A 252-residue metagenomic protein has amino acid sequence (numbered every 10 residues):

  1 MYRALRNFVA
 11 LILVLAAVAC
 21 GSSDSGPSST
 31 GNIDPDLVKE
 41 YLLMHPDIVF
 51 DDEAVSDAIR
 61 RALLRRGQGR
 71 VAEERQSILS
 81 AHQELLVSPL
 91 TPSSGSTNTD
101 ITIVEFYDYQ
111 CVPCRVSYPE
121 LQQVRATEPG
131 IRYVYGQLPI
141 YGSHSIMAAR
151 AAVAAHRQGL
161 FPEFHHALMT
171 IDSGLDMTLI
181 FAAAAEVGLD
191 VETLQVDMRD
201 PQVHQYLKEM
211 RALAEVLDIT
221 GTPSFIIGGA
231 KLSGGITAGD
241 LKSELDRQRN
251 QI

Functional and structural regions predicted by a protein language model:
M1-V9: Bacterial N-terminal signal peptides that target proteins for export
R3, T30-N32, K242: Short linear motifs centered on Gly/Pro in flexible linkers and helix caps
F8-V18: Bacterial N-terminal signal peptides
L11-I12, I103, A185: Secretory-pathway extracellular proteins and peptide precursors enriched for disulfide-bonded cysteines
L13-V14, S88, T222, I227: Exposed boundary/loop context
A17, T91, A230: Short glycine- and Lys/Arg-enriched binding-loop motifs that mark or flank ligand-binding interfaces
C20-Y141, R199, L207-V216, G221 (+1 more regions): Extracytoplasmic thiol/disulfide redox context detector
P139-I252: Cysteine-centric redox/oxidoreductase cores and disulfide-bonded domains
